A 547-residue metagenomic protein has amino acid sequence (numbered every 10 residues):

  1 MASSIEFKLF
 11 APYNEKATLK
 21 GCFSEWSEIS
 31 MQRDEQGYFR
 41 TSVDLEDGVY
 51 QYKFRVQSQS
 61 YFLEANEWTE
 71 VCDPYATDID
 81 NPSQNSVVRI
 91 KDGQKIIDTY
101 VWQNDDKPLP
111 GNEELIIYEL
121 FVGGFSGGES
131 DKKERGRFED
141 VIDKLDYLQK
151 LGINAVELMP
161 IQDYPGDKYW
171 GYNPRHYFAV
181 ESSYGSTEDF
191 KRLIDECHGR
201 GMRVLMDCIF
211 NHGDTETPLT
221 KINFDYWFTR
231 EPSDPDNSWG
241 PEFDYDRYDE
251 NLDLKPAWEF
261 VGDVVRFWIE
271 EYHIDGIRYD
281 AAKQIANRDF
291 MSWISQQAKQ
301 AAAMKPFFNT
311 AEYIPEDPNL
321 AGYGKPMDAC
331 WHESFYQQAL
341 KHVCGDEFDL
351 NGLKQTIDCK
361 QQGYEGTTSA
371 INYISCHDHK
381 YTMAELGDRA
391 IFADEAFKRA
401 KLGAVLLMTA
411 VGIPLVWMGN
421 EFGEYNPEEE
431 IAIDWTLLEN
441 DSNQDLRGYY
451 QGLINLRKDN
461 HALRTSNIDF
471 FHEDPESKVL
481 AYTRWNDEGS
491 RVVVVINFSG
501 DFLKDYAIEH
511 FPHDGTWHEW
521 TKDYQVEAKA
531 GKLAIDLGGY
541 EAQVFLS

Functional and structural regions predicted by a protein language model:
M1-Y13, S30-Y118, G124-K133, D140: The feature marks proteins involved in alpha-glucan
A11-A17, S24-W26, H510-D514: Short proline/glycine-enriched turn/loop motifs at strand-loop junctions of beta-rich domains
Q59-D105, R200, P218-P241, G345-Q362: Core domains of carbohydrate- and sulfate-ester-processing enzymes
Q103, K107-N112, F121-Y272, A286-F308: Substrate-binding/active-site clefts of carbohydrate-active enzymes
L120, L148, L158, Y177 (+8 more regions): Conserved, mostly hydrophobic/aromatic
V264, E270-A370, L406, N420-L456 (+6 more regions): Active-site-proximal helices and loops of the catalytic beta/alpha 8
T368-F392: Active-site clefts of carbohydrate-active enzymes
K529-S547: C-terminal beta-strand-rich structural cap/linker in extracellular carbohydrate-active enzymes
